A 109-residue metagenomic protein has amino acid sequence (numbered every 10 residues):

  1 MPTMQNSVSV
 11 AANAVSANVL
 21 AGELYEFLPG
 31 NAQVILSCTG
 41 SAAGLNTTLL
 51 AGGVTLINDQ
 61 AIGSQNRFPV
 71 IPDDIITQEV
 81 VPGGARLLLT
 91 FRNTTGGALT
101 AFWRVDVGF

Functional and structural regions predicted by a protein language model:
M1-F109: Beta-strand-centric surfaces of beta-sandwich/beta-rich domains
